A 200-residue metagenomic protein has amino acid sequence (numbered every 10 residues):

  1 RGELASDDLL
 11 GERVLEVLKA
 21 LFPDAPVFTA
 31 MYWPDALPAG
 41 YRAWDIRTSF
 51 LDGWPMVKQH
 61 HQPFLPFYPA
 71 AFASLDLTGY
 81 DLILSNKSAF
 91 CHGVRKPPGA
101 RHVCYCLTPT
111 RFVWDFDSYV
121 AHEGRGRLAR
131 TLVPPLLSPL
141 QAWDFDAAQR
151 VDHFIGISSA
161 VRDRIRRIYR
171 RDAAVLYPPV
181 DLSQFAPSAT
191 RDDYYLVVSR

Functional and structural regions predicted by a protein language model:
L4-A5, P178, V197-R200: Conserved donor-binding loops in enzymes that form glycosidic bonds
G11-L21: Short amphipathic alpha-helix
D24-H92: Active-site donor-binding segments of glycosyltransferases and PAPS-dependent sulfotransferases
L82-L84, K96-G126, I155, A174: Active-site proximal beta-strand in glycosyltransferases
L84, R150-S158, V198: A short beta-strand/loop micro-motif in the catalytic core of glycosyltransferases that engages the nucleotide-sugar
H122-F154, V161-R162: Membrane-proximal helix-turn-helix segments that form the acceptor-binding/catalytic region of lipid-linked
H153, S188-R200: Conserved donor-binding/catalytic core segment of Leloir-type glycosyltransferases
A160, P179: Carbohydrate-associated surface elements
